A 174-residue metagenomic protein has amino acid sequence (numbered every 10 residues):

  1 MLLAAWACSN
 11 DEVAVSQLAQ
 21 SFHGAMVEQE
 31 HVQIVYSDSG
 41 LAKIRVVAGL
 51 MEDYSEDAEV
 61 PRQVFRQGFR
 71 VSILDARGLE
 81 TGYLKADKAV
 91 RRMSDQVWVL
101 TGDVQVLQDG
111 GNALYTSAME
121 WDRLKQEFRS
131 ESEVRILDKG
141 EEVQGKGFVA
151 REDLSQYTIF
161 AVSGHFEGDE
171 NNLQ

Functional and structural regions predicted by a protein language model:
M1-Q174: Mature-chain termini and adjacent capping regions
